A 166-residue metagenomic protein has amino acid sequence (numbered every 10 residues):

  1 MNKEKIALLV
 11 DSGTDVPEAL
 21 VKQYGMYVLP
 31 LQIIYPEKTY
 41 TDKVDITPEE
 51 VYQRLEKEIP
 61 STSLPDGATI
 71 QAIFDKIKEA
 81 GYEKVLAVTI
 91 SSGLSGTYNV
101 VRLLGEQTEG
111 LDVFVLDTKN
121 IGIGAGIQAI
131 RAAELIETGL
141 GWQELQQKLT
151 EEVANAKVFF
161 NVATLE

Functional and structural regions predicted by a protein language model:
N2, A72-E83: Glycine-rich phosphate/diphosphate-binding loops that line cofactor/substrate pockets in enzymes
I6-T69: N-terminal glycine-rich anion-binding loop in soluble enzyme alpha/beta folds
T69-I77, V100-L103: Short, charged beta->alpha transition segments
K84-S91, F114-D117, R131: Short glycine-rich or small-residue beta-strand-to-loop segments that form or flank ligand, phosphate, metal/Fe-S
T89-E109, I127-A129: Short Gly/Thr/Asp-enriched flexible loops that form oxyanion-binding sites at enzyme active sites
G105-G124, G141-L145: Short, acidic/small-residue loops that bind anionic groups at enzyme active sites
G124-E137: Short, small-residue alpha-helix embedded
L135-E166: Internal, active-site/partner-interface "lid" segment
